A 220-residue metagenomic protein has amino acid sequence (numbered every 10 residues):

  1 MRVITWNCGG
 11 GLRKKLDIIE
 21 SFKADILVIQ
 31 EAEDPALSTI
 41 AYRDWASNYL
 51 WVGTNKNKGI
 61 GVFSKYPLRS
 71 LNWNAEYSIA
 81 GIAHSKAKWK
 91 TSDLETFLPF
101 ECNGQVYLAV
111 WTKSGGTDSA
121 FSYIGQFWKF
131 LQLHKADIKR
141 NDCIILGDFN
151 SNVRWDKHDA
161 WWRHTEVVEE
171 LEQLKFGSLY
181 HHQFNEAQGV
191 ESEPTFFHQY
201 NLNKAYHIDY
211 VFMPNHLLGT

Functional and structural regions predicted by a protein language model:
V3-G10, S85-K88, A120-I124: Short, flexible loop segments at the rims of nucleotide/cofactor-binding pockets, characterized by
V3-N7, I18-S38, Y107, F130-K157 (+2 more regions): Active-site beta-strand/loop signature of hydrolases that rely on acidic residues for catalysis
L12-K14, P35-S38, G59, L71 (+3 more regions): Short catalytic/ligand-binding loop motif for oxyanion handling, primarily in non-cytosolic enzymes, centered on
A32, F184, H216: Flexible loop residues that form catalytic and substrate-binding hotspots at small-molecule/glycan-binding clefts
A32-K113: Structured beta-strand-rich core segments of catalytic domains in phosphoester-bond hydrolases
K56-W73, E191, H198-G219: Conserved beta strand-loop-helix elements of the APE1-like EEP
Y107-S122, E169-E172: Active-site-proximal loop/helix segment associated with metal-binding centers of metalloenzymes
G125-I208: Metal-dependent phosphoesterases centered on the DNase I-like endonuclease/exonuclease/phosphatase
